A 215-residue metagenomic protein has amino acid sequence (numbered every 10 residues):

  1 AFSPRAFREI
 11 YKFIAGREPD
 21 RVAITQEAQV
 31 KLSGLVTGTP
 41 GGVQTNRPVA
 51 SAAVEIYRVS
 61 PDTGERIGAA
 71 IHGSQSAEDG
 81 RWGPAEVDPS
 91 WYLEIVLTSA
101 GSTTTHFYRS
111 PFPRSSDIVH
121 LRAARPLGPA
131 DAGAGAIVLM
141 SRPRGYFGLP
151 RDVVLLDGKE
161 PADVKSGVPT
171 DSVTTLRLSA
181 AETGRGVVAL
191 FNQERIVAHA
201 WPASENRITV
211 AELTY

Functional and structural regions predicted by a protein language model:
F2-R8, D88-W91: Post-His helix in hydrolase/transferase enzymes
I10-K31: Beta-strand-rich domain onsets/edges
Q26-A28, P48, V87-P89: Solvent-exposed loop and beta-edge segments used for protein-protein assembly and interaction
V30-G41: Beta-strand-rich structural segments
P40-G42, R58-S74, E78-Y215: Preference for solvent-exposed, low-hydrophobicity sequence contexts
G41-A50: A short beta-turn/strand-edge loop motif at beta-sheet boundaries
V49-R58: Hydrophobic beta-strand segments
